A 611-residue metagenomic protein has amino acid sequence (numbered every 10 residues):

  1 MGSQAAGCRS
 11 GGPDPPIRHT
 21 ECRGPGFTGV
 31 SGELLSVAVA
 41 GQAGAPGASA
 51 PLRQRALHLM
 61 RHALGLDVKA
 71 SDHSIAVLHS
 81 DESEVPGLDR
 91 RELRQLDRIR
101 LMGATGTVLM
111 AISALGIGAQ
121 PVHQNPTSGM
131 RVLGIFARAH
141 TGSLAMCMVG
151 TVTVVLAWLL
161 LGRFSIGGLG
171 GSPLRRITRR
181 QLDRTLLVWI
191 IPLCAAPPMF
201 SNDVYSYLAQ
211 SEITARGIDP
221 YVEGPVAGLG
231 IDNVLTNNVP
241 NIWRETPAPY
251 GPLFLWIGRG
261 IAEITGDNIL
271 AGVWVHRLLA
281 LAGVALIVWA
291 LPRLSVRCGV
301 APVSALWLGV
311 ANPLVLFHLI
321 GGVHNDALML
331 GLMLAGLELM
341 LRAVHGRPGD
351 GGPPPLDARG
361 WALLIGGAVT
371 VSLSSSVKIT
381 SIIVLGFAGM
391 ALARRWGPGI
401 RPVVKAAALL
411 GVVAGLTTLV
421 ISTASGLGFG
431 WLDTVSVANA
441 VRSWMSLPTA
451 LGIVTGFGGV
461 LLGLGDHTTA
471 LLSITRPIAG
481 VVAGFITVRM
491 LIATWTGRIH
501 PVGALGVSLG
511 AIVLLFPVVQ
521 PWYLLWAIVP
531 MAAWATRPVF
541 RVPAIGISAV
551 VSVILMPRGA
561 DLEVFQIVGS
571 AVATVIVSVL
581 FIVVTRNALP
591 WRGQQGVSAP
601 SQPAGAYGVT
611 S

Functional and structural regions predicted by a protein language model:
M1-G2, P15, R23-L66, A70-A111 (+4 more regions): Start-transfer (signal-anchor) and selected internal transmembrane alpha helices of multi-pass inner/ER membrane
I17, A535-S611: Aromatic-enriched
T107, T153-G162, A271-C298, G331 (+2 more regions): Transmembrane-helix motifs of polytopic, lipid-linked glycan transferases
L174-R277: Intramembrane catalytic core of multi-pass membrane enzymes that act on lipidic substrates
L186, L281-A282, L294, C298 (+4 more regions): Membrane-embedded helix bundles of polyisoprenyl
S201, V303-L337, I365, V377 (+2 more regions): Membrane-water interface signatures at transmembrane helix termini and the short loops that connect adjacent helices
N268, V437-L515, N587-W591, Q595-S611: Aromatic/glycine/proline-enriched transmembrane-helix motif characteristic of membrane-embedded glycan-assembly enzymes
I383-G415: Perimembrane helix-loop-helix junctions
